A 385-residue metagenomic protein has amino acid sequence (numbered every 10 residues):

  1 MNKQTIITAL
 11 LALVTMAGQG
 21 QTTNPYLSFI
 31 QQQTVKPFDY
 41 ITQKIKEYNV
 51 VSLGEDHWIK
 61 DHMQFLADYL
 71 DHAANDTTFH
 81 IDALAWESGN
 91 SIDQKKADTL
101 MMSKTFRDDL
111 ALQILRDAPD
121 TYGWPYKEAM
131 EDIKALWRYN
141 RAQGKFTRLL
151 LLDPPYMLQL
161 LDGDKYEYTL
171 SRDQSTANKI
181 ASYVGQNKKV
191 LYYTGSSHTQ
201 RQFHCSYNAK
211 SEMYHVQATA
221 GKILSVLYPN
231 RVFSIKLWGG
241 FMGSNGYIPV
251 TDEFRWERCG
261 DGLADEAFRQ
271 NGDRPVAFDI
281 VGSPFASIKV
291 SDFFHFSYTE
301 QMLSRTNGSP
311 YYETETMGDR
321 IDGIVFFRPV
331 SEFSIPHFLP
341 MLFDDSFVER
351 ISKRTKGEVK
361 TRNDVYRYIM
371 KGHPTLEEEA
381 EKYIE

Functional and structural regions predicted by a protein language model:
M1-P25: Bacterial Sec-dependent N-terminal signal peptides
G20-E385: Compositional signal for N-terminal targeting/processing segments
